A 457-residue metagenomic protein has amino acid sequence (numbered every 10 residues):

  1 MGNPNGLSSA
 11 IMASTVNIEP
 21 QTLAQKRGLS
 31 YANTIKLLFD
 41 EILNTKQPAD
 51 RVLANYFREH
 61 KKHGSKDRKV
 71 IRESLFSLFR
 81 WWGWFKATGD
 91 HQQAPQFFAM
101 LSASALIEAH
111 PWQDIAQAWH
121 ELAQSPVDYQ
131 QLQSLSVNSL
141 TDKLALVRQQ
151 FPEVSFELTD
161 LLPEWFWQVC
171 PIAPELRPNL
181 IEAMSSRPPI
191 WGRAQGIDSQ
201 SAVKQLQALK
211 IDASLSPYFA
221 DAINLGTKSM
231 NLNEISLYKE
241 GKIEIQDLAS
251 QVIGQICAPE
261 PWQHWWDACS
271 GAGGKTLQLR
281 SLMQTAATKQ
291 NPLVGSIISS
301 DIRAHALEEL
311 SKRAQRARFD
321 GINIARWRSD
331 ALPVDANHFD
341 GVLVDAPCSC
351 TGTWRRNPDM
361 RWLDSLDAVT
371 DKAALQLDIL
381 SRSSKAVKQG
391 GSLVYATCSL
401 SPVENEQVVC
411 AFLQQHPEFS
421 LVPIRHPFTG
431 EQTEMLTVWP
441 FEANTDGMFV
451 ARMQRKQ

Functional and structural regions predicted by a protein language model:
G2-Q457: S-adenosylmethionine
